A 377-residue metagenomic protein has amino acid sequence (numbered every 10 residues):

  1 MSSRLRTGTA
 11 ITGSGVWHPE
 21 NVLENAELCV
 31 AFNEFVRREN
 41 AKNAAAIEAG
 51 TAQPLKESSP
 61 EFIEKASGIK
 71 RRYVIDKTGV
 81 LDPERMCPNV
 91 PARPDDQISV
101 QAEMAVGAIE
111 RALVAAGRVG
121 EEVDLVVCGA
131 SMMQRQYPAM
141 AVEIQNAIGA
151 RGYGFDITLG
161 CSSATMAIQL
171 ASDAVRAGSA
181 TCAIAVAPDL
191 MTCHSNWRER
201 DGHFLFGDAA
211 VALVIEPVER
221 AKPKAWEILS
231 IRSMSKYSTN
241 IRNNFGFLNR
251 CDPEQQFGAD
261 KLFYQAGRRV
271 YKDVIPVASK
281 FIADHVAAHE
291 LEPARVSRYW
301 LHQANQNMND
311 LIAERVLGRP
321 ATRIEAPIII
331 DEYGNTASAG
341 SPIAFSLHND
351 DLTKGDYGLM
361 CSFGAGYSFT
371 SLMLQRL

Functional and structural regions predicted by a protein language model:
S2-I98, E199-K272, P276, K280 (+1 more regions): Condensing-enzyme catalytic core mediating Claisen C-C bond formation in acyl metabolism
S2-R4, V119, I148-G149, V175-G178 (+3 more regions): Solvent-exposed alpha-helices and their adjacent loops that cap or buttress functional pockets in soluble metabolic
I11, S59-E64, G68-L159, F281 (+1 more regions): Conserved beta-ketoacyl condensing-enzyme motif
I11-G13, I63, A112, V123-V126 (+8 more regions): Buried hydrophobic positions in well-ordered alpha/beta secondary-structure cores of metabolic enzymes
T12, G129, T158, A183-D189 (+2 more regions): Short beta-strand segments
V22-L23, Y137-M140, I168-Q169, H194-R200 (+2 more regions): Short acidic, glycine/serine/threonine-rich loops at helix termini
A102, V106, M132-Q134, N146-Y153 (+4 more regions): Claisen-condensing/thiolase-fold acyl-transfer catalytic domains that form or cleave C-C bonds in fatty acid
S179-A210: Flexible, glycine-rich active-site loops centered on histidine and acidic residues that chelate a metal or position
